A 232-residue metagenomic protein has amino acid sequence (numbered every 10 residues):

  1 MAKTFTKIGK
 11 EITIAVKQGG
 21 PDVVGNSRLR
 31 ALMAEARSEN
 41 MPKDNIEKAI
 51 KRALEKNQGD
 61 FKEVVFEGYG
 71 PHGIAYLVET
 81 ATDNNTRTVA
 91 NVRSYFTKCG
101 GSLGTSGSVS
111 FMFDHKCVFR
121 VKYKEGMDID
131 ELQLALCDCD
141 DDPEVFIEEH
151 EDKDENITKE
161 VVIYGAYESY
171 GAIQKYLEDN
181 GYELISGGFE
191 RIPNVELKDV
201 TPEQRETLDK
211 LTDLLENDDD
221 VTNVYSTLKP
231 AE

Functional and structural regions predicted by a protein language model:
M1-I8, G25-R28, P42, K62 (+7 more regions): Helical mechanochemical/support elements of P-loop NTPase systems and associated helical scaffolds
M1-N40, S226: N-terminal, positively charged regions that mediate nucleic acid binding
A2-T6, V23-N26, E63-H72, L103-F113 (+1 more regions): Flexible hinge/switch segments at interdomain interfaces of large molecular machines
I12, I46, V92, L136 (+1 more regions): Residue-level signature of catalytic and energy-coupling elements of molecular machines, predominantly ATP/GTP-dependent
Q18, L32-M33, Y76-A81, V195-E196: Short hinge/gating elements
V23-L77: Translation machinery proteins
E67-A81, N85-V118: RNA pseudouridine synthases
H115, R120-E232: Positively charged, low-complexity, intrinsically disordered RNA-binding extensions
